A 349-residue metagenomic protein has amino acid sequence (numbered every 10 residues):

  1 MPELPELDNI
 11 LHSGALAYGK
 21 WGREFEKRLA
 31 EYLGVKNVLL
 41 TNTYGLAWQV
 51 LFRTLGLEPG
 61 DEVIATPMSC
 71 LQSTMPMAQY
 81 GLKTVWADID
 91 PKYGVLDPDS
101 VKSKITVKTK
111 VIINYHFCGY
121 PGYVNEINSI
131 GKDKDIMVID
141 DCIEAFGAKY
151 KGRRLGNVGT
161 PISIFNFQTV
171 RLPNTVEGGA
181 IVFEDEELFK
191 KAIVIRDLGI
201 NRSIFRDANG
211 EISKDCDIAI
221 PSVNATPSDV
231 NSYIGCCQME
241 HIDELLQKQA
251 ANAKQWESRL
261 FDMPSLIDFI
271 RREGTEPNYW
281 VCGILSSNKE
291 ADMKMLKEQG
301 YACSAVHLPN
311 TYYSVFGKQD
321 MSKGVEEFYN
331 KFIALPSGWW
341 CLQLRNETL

Functional and structural regions predicted by a protein language model:
M1-L16, K20, C216-A219, L335-P336: N-terminal "arm"/small-domain region of PLP-dependent enzymes with the aminotransferase-like
A15-E62, L71-Y80, W86-D88, R153: Phosphate-binding glycine-rich loop
G22-R28, Y32-L39, D99, V111-Y115 (+5 more regions): PLP-dependent aminotransferase class I/II
P59, A65, W86, V138-D140 (+1 more regions): Hydrophobic residues in well-ordered beta-strands that form the structural core
Y80, D133-K134, Q299: Helix C-cap/helix->beta junction micro-motif
K83-Y93, S304: Short beta-strand->loop structural element characteristic of the AMP-binding/adenylate-forming
K92-T175, A180-L188: Active-site phosphate-binding strand-loop segment of PLP-dependent enzymes
